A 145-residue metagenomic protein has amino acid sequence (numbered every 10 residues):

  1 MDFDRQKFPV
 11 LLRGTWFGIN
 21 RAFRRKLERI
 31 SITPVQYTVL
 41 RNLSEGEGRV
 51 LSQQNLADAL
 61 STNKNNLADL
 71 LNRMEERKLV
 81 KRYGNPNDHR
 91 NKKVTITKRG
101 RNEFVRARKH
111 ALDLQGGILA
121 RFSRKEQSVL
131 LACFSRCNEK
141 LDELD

Functional and structural regions predicted by a protein language model:
M1, R124-D145: C-terminal regulatory/oligomerization modules of transcriptional regulators
M1-I30, R77: N-terminal leader segment of winged-helix/HTH proteins
L12, L40-L43, F134: Hydrophobic structural patches
W16, L60, K64, F104 (+4 more regions): Short amphipathic alpha-helical/adjacent loop interface patches that line ligand and macromolecule-binding sites
F17, R21-N66: N-terminal helix-turn-helix DNA-binding core of bacterial DNA-binding proteins
N20, N55, N72-A132: Charged, amphipathic alpha-helical coiled-coil/dimerization segments
